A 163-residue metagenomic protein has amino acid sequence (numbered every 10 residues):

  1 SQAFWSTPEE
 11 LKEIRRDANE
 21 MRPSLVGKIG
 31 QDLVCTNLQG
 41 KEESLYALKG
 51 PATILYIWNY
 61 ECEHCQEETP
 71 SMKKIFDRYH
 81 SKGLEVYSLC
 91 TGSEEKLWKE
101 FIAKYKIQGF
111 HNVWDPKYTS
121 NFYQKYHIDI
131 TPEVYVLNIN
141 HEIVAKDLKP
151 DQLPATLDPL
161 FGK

Functional and structural regions predicted by a protein language model:
S1-E43: Oxidative protein folding and maturation machinery
Q31, I102-Y135, I139-N140: Short, internal strand/loop/helix patches that form the active-site neighborhood or redox-interaction surface
E43-M72, E85: Short active-site neighborhood of thiol/selenol oxidoreductases, capturing the structured segment around
K49-P51, S81, I107, I128: Active-site acidic short loop of glycosyltransferases
L55, Y87-L89, Y135: Conserved hydrophobic packing residues within short motifs/helices of P-loop NTPase cores of ABC-family ATPases
Q66-Y105, Y118-Q124: Structural microenvironment flanking redox-active thiols in thiol-disulfide oxidoreductases
I130-E133, I139-K163: Non-catalytic, surface beta->alpha helical segment in thiol-disulfide oxidoreductase systems
